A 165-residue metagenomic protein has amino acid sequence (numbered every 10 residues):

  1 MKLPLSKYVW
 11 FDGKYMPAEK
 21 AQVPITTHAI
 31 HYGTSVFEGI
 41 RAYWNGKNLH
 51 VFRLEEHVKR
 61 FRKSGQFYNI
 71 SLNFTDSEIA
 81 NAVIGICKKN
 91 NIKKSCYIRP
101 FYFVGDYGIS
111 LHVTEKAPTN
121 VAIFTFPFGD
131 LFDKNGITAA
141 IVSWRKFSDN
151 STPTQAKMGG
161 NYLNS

Functional and structural regions predicted by a protein language model:
M1-N73, N81-G85, I109-S165: Helix-start/capping segments and mature chain N-termini
S71-D76, K88-R99, F132-K134: Short secondary-structure capping/junction motifs at helix and strand boundaries
F101-G105: Short loop/turn motifs enriched for small/polar and acidic residues
